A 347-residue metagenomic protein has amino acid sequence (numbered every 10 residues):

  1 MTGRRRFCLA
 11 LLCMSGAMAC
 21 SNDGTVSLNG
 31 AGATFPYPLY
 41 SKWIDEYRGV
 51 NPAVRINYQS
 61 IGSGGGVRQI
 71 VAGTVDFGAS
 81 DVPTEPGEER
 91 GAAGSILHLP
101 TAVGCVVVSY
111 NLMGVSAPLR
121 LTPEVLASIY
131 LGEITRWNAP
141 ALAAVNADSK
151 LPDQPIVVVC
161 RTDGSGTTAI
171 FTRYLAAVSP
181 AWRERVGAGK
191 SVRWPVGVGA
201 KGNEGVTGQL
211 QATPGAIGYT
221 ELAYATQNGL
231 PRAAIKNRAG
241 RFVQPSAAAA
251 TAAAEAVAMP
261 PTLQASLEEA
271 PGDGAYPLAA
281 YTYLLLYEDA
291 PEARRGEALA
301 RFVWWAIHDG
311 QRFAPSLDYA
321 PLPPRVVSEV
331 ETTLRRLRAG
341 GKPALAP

Functional and structural regions predicted by a protein language model:
G3-C8: N-terminal export leaders
C20-P347: Flexible loop/hinge segments at secondary-structure junctions
